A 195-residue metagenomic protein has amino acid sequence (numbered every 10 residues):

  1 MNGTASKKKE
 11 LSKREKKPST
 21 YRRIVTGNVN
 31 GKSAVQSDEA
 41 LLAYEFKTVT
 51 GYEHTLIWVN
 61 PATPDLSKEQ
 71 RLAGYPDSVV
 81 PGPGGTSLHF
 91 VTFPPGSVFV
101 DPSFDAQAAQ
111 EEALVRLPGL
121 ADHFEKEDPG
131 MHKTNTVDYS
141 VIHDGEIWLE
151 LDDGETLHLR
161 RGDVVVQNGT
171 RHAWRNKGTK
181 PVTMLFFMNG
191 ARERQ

Functional and structural regions predicted by a protein language model:
N2-G74: N-terminal leader/capping segments at the start of a protein or of a new domain
N2-K8, A113-A121, D138, F187: Short, positively charged
K13-E15, V79-V80, P129-M131: Short Gly/Pro-enriched turn/cap motifs at secondary-structure boundaries
V29-N30, H143, D152, K177: Short, ordered coil/turn segments that flank beta-strands lining enzyme active or ligand-binding pockets
A40-L41, L88-T134, N168-R171: Conserved short histidine dyad/triad with adjacent acidic residue
A62-G82, V91, F99, T179 (+1 more regions): Non-heme Fe(II)/2-oxoglutarate
G84-S87, P94, W148, T156 (+2 more regions): Ligand-binding loop in jelly-roll beta-barrel domains
K126-R160: A short beta-strand-loop-beta hairpin characteristic of the jelly-roll/cupin
